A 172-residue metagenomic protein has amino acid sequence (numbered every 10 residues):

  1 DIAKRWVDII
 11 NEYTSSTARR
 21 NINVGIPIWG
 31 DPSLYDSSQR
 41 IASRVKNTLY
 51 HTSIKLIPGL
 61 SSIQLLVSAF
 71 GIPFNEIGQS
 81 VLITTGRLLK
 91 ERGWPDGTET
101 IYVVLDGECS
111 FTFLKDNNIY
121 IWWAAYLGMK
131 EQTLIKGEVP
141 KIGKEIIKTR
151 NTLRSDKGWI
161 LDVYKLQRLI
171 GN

Functional and structural regions predicted by a protein language model:
D1-S53, K136, I142, L161-V163 (+1 more regions): Class I S-adenosyl-L-methionine
I2-Y13, V45-I54, G78-I83, I101-C109 (+1 more regions): Short, Lys/Arg-enriched charge-dense amphipathic segments
S15, V24, P95-N172: A contiguous loop/helix-start segment that scaffolds small-molecule binding in enzyme catalytic cores
G30-G97, R154-S155, I170: Class I SAM-dependent methyltransferase SAM-binding "motif I" and its flanking Rossmann-like core
